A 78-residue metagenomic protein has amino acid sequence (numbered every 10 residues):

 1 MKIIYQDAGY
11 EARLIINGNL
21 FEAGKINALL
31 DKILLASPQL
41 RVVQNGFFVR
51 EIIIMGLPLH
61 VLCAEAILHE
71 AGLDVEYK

Functional and structural regions predicted by a protein language model:
M1-K78: Structured alpha/beta or helical-core interaction and ligand-binding surfaces enriched in interleaved
